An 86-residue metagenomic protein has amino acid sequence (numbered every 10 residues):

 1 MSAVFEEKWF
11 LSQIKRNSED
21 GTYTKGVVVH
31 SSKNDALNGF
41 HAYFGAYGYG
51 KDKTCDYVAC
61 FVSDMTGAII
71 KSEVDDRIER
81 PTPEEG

Functional and structural regions predicted by a protein language model:
M1-W9, A42, K51-K53: Short, surface-exposed loop and linker segments with low hydrophobicity and enrichment for Pro/Ser/Thr
S2-T24: Short aromatic-glycine-(Arg/Gly/Cys) micro-motifs in beta-strand/loop hairpins
S12-E19, S32, F61-T66: Short, flexible beta-strand-to-coil junctions
I14-N17, S31-N34, A42, S72 (+1 more regions): Positively charged, low-complexity intrinsically disordered regions
G21-D35: A short, exposed loop/beta-hairpin motif centered on an aromatic-Gly-Thr core
F44-G86: Short, mixed-charge low-complexity intrinsically disordered segments
